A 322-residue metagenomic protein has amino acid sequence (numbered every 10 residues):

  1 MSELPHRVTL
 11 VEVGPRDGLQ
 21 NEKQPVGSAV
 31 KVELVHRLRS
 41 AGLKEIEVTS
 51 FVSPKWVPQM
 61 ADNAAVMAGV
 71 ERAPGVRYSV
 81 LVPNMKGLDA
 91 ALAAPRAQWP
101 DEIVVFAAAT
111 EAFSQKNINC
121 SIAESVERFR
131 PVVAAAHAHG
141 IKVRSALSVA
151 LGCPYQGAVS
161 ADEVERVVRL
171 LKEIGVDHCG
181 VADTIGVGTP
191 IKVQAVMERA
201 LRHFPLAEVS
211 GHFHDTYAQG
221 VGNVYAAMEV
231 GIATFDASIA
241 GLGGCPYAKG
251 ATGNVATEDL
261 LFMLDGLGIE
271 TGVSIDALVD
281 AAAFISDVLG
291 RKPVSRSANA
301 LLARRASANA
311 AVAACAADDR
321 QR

Functional and structural regions predicted by a protein language model:
M1-R322: Catalytic cores and adjacent flexible loops of soluble metabolic enzymes that perform enolate/carbanion chemistry on
